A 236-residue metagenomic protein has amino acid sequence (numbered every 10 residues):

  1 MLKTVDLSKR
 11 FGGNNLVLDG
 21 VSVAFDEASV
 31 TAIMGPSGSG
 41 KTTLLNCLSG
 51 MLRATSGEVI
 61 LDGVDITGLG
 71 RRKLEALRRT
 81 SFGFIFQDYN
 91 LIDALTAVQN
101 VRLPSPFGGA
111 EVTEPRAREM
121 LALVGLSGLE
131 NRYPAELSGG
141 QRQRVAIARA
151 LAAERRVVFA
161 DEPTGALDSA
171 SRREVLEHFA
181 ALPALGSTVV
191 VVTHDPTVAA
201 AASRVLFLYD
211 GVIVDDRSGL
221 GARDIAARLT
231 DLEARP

Functional and structural regions predicted by a protein language model:
G12, R102-P115, L123-V124: ABC-type ATPase nucleotide-binding domains, specifically the catalytic core motifs of the NBD
S49: Helix-to-loop junction immediately C-terminal to a conserved catalytic motif
I66-G83, F107, A184, R223-A226: ABC ATPase NBD coupling module
L95-L103: Short coil-to-helix segment of the ABC ATPase nucleotide-binding domain corresponding to the Q-loop/switch region
L126, E130, A150-L151: ABC ATPase C-loop
Y133-L137, Q141-Q143: Conserved ABC ATPase signature
A152-R156: A short, proline-enriched helix->beta-strand linker immediately N-terminal to the Walker B motif in ABC-type P-loop
V158-D161: Catalytic Walker B motif of ABC-type/P-loop ATPase nucleotide-binding domains
